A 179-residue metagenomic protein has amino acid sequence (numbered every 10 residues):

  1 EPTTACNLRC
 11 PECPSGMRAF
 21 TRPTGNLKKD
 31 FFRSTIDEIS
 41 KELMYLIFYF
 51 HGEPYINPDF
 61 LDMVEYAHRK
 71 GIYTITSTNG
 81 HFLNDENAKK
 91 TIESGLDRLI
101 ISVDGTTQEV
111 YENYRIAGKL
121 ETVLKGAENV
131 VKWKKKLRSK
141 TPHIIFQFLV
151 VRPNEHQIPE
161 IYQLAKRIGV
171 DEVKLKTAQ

Functional and structural regions predicted by a protein language model:
E1-R98, E109, N113, E121-K125: Conserved alpha-helical substructure of the radical SAM core
K41-Y49, H68-I75, E93-V103, E121-Q179: Conserved C-terminal portion of the radical SAM core fold that forms the substrate/S-adenosylmethionine-binding
I56, I116, V151-N154: Nucleotide-sugar-dependent glycosyltransferase donor-binding/catalytic pocket residues
D104-Q108: A glycine-centered beta->alpha junction motif in the catalytic cores of kinase/phosphotransferase enzymes
